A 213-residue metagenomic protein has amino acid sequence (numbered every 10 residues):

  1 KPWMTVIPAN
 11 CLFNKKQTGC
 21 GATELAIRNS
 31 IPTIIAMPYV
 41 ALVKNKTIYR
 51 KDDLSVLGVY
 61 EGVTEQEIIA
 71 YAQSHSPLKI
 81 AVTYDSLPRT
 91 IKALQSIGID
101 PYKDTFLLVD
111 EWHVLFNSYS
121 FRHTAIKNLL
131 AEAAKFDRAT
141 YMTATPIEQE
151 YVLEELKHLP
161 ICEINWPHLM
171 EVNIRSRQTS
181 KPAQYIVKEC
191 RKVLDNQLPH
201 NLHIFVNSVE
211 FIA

Functional and structural regions predicted by a protein language model:
K1, T64-E67, R89-I97, F121-L130 (+2 more regions): Well-ordered, non-membrane alpha-helical segments in soluble/globular domains
M4-I27: Walker A/P-loop
K15-T18, M37-V40, Y60-E61, V82-S86 (+3 more regions): Structural motif
P32-K46, A81-T83, K192-A213: Conserved strand-helix element at the start of the C-terminal RecA-like helicase core
L42, V114-N117, I147: Residues immediately C-terminal
D52-Q95: Inter-Walker segment of RecA-like/P-loop motor cores
Y84-L87, Q95-T140: SF2 helicase catalytic motif II
P146-N196: Interdomain hinge/linker at the junction between the two RecA-like core domains of SF2 helicases
